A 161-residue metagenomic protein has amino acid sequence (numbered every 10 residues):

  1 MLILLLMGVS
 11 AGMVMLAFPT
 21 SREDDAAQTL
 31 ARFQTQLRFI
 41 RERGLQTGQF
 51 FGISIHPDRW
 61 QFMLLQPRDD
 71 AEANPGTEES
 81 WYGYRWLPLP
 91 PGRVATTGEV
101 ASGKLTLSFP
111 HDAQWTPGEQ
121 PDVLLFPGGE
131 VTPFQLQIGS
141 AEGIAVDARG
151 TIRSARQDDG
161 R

Functional and structural regions predicted by a protein language model:
M1, V9, M13-T35, E42 (+2 more regions): N-terminal helix-rich module
